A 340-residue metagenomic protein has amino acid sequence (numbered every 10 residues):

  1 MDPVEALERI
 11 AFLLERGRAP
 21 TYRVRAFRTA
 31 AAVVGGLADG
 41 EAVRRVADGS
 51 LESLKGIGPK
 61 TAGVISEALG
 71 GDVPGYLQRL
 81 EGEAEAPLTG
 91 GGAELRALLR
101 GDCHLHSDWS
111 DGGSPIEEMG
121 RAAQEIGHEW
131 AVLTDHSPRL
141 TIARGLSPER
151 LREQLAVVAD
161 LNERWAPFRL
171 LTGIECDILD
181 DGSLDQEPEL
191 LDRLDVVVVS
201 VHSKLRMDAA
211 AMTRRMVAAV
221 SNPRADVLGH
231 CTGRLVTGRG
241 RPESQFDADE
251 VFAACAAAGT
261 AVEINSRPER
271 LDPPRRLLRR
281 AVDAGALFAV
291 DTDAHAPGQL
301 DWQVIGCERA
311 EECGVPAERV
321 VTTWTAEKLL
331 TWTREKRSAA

Functional and structural regions predicted by a protein language model:
M1-A93: Long, highly charged, low-complexity intrinsically disordered interaction regions that mediate electrostatic DNA/RNA
V33-V34, Q124-I126: Short, flexible N-terminal segments of the mature chain
P74, R79-L98, I116-R121, G127 (+2 more regions): Charged catalytic cores and adjacent phosphate/nucleic-acid-binding surfaces used for phosphate/nucleic-acid chemistry
C103-W109, W130-T134: Ser/Thr-glycine-rich phosphate-binding loops at phosphate-binding pockets of nucleotides, nucleotide cofactors
V132-L133, I174-C176: Core AdoMet radical
